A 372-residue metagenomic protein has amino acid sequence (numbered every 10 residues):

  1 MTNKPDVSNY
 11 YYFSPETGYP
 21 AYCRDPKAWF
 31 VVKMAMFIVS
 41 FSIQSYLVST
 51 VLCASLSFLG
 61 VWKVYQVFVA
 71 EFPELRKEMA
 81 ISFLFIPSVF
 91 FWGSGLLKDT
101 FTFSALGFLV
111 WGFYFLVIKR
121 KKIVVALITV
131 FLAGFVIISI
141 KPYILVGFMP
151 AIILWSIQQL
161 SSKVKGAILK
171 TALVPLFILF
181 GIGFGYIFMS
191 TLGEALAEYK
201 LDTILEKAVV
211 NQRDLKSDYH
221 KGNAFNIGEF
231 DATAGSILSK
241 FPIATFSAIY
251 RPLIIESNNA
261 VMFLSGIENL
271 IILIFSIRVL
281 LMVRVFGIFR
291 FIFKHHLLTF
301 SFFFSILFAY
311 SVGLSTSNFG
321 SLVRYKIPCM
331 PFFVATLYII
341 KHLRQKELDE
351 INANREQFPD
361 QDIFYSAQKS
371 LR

Functional and structural regions predicted by a protein language model:
Y11-L52, Y250-S257: Juxtamembrane segments of multi-pass membrane glycosylation machinery that transfer sugars from lipid-linked donors
S49-E71, I274-I277: Transmembrane-helix motifs of polytopic, lipid-linked glycan transferases
G60-K63, A244, A248-L253, S265-F291: Hydrophobic, aromatic-rich transmembrane alpha-helices and their immediate juxtamembrane boundary segments
V64-F85: Transmembrane-helix signature of polytopic, membrane-embedded enzymes that assemble or transfer cell-envelope glycans
A70, K121-V125, N258, M262 (+1 more regions): Membrane-interface helix-loop-helix junctions at transmembrane boundaries of multi-pass membrane enzymes, predominantly
F90-F91, V125-L145: Membrane-interface alpha helices of multi-pass inner-membrane proteins
G95-T100: Short acidic/glycine- and proline-prone juxtamembrane loop motifs at membrane-interface regions of multi-pass membrane
F135-E268: Alpha-helical transmembrane segments and terminal signal-anchor/GPI-anchor hydrophobic tails, characterized by long
